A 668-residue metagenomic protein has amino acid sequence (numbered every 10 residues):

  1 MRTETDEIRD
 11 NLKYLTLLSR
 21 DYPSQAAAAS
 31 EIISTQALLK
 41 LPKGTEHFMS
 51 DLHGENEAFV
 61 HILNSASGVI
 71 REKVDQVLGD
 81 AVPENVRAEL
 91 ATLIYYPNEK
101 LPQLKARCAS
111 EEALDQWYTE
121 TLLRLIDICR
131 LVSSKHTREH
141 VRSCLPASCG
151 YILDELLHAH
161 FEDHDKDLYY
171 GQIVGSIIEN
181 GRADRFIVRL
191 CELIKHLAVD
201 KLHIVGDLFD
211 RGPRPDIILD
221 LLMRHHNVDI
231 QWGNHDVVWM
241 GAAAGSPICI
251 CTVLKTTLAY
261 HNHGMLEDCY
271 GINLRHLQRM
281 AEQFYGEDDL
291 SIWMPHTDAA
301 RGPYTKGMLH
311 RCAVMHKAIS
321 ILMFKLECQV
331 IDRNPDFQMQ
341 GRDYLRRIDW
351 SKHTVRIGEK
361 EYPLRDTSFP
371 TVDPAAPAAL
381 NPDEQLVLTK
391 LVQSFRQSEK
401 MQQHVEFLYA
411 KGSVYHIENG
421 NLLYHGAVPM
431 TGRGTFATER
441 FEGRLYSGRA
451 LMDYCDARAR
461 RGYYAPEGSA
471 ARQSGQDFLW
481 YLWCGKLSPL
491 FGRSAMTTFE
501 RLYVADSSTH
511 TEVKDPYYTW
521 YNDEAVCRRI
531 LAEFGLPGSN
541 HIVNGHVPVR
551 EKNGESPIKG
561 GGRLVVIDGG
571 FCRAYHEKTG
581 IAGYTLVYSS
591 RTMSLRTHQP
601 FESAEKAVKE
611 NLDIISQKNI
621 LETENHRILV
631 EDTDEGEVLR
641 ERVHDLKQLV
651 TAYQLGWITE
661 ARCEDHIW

Functional and structural regions predicted by a protein language model:
M1-W668: Feature recognizes metal-dependent phosphohydrolase scaffolds
